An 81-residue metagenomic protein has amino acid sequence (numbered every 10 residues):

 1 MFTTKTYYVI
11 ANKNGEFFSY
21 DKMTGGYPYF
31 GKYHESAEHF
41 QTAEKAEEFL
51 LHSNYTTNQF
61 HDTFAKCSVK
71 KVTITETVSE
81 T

Functional and structural regions predicted by a protein language model:
F2-S36: Short aromatic-glycine-(Arg/Gly/Cys) micro-motifs in beta-strand/loop hairpins
S36-H39, E44: Low-complexity, Ser/Thr/Pro-rich intrinsically disordered linker/stalk segments at domain junctions
A43-T81: Short, mixed-charge low-complexity intrinsically disordered segments
